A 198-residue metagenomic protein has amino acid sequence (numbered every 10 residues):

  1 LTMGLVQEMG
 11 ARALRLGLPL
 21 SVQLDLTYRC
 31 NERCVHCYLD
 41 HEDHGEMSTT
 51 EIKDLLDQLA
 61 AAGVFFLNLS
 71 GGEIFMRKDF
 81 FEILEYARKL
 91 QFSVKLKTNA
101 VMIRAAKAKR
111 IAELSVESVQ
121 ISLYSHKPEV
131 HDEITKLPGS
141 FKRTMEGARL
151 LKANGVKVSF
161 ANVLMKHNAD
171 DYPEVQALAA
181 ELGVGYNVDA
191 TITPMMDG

Functional and structural regions predicted by a protein language model:
L1-S118: Conserved alpha-helical substructure of the radical SAM core
M47, E113-E117, S122-G198: Radical SAM enzyme [4Fe-4S]-AdoMet core and its adjacent flexible, acidic and glycine-rich loops/tails across
